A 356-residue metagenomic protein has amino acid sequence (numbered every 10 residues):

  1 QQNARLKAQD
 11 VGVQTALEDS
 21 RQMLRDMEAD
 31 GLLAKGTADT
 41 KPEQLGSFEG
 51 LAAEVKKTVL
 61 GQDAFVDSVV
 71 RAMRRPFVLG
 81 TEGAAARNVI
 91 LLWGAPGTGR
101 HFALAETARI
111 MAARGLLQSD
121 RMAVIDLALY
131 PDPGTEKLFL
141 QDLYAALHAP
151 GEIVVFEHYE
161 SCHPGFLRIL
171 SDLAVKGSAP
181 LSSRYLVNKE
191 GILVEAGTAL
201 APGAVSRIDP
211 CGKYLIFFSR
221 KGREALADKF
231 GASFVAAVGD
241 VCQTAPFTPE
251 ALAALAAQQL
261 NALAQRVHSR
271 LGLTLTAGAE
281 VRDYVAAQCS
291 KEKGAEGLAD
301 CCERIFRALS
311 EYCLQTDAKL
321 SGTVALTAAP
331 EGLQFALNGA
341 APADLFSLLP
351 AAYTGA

Functional and structural regions predicted by a protein language model:
D26, D30, L79-E82, P96-A105 (+1 more regions): C-terminal engagement/docking regions of AAA+ P-loop ATPases
A34-Q44, T58-V59, A113-S119, H148 (+2 more regions): Conserved C-terminal "switch" segment of AAA+ ATPases
L45-N88, R307-L314: Pre-Walker A (pre-P-loop) alpha-helix and adjacent loop at the N terminus of AAA/AAA+ ATPase modules, a conserved
K56-L60, T98, S161, E280-D300: A short helix-loop-helix "switch/interaction" segment in the helical subdomain of ASCE P-loop NTPases
E82-D120: Walker A/P-loop
A86-N88, H148, S182-R220: AAA+/SF3 P-loop NTPase mechanochemical coupling elements
L104, E136, H148-I192, L226-A237 (+1 more regions): Conserved AAA+/SF3 P-loop NTPase catalytic/coupling segment centered on the Walker-B
S119-P150: Short glycine-rich substrate-engagement loop in P-loop NTPases that contacts/grips substrate
